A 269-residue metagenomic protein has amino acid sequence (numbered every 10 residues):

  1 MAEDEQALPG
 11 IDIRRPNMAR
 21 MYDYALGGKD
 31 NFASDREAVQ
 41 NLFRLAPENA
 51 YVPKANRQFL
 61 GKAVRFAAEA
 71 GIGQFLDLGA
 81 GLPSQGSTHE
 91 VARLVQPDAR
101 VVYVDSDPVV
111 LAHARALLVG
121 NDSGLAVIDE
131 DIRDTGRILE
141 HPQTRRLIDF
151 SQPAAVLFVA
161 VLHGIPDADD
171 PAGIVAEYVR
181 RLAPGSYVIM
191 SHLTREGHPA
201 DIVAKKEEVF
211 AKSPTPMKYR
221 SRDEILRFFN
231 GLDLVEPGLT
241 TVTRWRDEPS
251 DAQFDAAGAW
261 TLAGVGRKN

Functional and structural regions predicted by a protein language model:
M1-G136, H141-L147, W260: Rossmann-like AdoMet
I128, A154-F158, I174-V175, R181-L193: Conserved beta-strand signature within the Rossmann-like core of class I S-adenosyl-L-methionine
I132-R133, P142-A172, Y178: A short SAM/SAH-binding and catalytic strip from SAM-dependent methyltransferases
L162-G164, L193-G197: Short "lid" loop at the C-terminus of a central beta-strand within the Rossmann-like core of SAM-dependent
Y178-V179, F229: Class I S-adenosylmethionine-dependent transferase superfamily signal
P199-S213: Short, glycine-/aromatic-enriched active-site segment of Class I SAM-dependent methyltransferases
P216-T240: Short alpha-helix
G238, R244-N269: Core SAM-dependent methyltransferase catalytic element
